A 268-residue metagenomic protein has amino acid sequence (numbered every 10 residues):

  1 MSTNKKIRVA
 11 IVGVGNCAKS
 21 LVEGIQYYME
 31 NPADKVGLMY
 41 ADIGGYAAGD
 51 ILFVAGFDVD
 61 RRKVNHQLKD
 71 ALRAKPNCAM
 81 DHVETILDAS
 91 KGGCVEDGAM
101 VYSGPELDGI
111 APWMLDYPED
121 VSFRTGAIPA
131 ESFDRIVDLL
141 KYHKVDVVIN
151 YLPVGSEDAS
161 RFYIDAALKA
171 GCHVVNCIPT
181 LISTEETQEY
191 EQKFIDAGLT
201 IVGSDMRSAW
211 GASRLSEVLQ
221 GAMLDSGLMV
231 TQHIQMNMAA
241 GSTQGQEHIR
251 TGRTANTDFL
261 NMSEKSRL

Functional and structural regions predicted by a protein language model:
S2-Y163, K169, G252-D258: N-terminal glycine-/serine-/threonine-rich beta1-alpha1-beta2 phosphate-ribose binding loop of Rossmann-like
V12, I201-L268: Conserved anion/nucleotide-ligand pocket segment
V12, Y151, C177-I178, S204: Structural motif
V22-G24, H66-K69, T187-E189, R214-E217 (+1 more regions): Short acidic, glycine/serine/threonine-rich loops at helix termini
Q26-E30, Q192-L199, G221-M229: Generic secondary-structure signature for well-ordered alpha-helical cores
F53, V147, T180, F194 (+2 more regions): Catalytic cores and adjacent flexible loops of soluble metabolic enzymes that perform enolate/carbanion chemistry on
D146, H173, T200, M229: Residue-level detector of anion-binding/catalytic polar loops
P153-K169, C177-T200: Rossmann-fold NAD(P)-binding glycine/threonine-rich loop
